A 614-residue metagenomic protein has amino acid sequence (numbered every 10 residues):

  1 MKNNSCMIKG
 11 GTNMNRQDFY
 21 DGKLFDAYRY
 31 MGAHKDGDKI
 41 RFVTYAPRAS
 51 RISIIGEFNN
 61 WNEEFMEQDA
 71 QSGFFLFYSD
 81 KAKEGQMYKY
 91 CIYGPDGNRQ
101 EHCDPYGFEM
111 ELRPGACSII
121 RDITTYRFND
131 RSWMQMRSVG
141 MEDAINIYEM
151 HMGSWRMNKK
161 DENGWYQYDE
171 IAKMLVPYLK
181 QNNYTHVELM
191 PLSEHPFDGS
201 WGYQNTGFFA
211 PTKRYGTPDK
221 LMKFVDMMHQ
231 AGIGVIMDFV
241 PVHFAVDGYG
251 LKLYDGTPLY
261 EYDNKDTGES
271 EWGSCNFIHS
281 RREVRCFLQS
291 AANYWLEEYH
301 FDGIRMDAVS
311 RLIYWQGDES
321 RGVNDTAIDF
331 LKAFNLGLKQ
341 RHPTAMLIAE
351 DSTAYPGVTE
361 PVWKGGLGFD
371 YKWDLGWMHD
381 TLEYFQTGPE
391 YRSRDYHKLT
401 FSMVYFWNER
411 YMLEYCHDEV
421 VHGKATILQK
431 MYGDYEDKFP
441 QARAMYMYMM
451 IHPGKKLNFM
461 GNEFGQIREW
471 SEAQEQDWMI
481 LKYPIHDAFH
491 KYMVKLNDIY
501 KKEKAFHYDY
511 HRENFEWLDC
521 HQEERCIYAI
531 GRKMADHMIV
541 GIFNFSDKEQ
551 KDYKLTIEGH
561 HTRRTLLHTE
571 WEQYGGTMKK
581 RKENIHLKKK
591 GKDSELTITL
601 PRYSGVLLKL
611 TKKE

Functional and structural regions predicted by a protein language model:
N4-R41, D69-E149, S154-N163, E170 (+1 more regions): The feature marks proteins involved in alpha-glucan
T44, Y90, M150, L189 (+9 more regions): Conserved, mostly hydrophobic/aromatic
Y45-I52, N59, E558-H561: Short proline/glycine-enriched turn/loop motifs at strand-loop junctions of beta-rich domains
E84-Q86, R581-E614: C-terminal beta-strand-rich structural cap/linker in extracellular carbohydrate-active enzymes
M110-S154, Y178, Q386-R443, M449 (+1 more regions): Glycine-rich phosphate/pyrophosphate-binding loop and adjacent beta-alpha nucleotide/cofactor-binding cores
W133-E142, H151-F301, R305-V323: Substrate-binding/active-site clefts of carbohydrate-active enzymes
H300-D302, G317-E475, K501, A505-H507 (+3 more regions): Conserved alpha/beta catalytic core and glycan-binding cleft of carbohydrate-active enzymes
L481-F489, L496-D498, K554-H586: C-terminal accessory region downstream of the catalytic core in glycan-modifying enzymes
